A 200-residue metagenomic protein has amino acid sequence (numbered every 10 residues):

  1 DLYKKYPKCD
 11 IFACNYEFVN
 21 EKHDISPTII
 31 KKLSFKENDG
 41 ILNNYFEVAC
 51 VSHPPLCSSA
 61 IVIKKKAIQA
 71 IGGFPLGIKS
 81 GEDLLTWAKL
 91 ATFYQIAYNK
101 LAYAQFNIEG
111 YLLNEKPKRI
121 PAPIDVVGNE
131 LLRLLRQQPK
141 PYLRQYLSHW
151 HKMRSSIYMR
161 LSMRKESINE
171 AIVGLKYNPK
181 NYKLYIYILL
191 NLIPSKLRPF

Functional and structural regions predicted by a protein language model:
D1-T28: Conserved donor NDP-sugar-binding/catalytic core segment of glycosyltransferases
L2, V19, F93, A97 (+1 more regions): Phosphate/oxyanion-binding loops and surfaces in catalytic or ligand/nucleic-acid-binding neighborhoods
Y3-P7, Q95, R160: Residue-level signal for alpha-helix termini/capping positions
K8-F12, I96-N99, K183-L184: Secondary-structure boundary/capping residues
C14, P27, K32-A122: Conserved nucleotide-sugar donor-binding catalytic segment
A49-V51, L85, T92, L101-A102 (+1 more regions): C-terminal subregions of glycosyltransferases and related glycan-biosynthesis enzymes
